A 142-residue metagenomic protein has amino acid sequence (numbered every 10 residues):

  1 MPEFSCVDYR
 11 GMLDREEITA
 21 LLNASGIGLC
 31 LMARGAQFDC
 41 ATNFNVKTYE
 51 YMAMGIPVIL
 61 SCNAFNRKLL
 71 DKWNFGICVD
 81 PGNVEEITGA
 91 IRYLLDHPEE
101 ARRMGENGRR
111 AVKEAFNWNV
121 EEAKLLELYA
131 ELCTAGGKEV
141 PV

Functional and structural regions predicted by a protein language model:
M1-I27: Nucleotide-activated donor-binding/catalytic signature segment of Leloir-type glycosyltransferases, i.e., the conserved
E16-T19, N23, A41-M54, A64-K68: Short alpha-helical segment that forms part of, or immediately flanks, the ligand-binding pocket in carbohydrate-active
L22-A41, I56: Acidic donor-binding loop of glycosyltransferase active sites
G26-I27, T48, G55-V58, F75: Structural loop-to-beta junction motif characteristic of Rossmann-like glycosyltransferase folds
A33-A36, V46, I56, L60-R67 (+1 more regions): Short glycine-rich donor-binding/catalytic loop of glycosyltransferases that coordinates the nucleotide-sugar
R67-R92, E100: Change "using UDP/GDP/dTDP sugars" to "using nucleotide sugars
E86-G89, Y93, E100-E114, K124-E127 (+1 more regions): A short, well-ordered alpha-helix in the C-terminal region of glycosyltransferases
W118-V142: C-terminal alpha-helical cap of glycosyltransferases
